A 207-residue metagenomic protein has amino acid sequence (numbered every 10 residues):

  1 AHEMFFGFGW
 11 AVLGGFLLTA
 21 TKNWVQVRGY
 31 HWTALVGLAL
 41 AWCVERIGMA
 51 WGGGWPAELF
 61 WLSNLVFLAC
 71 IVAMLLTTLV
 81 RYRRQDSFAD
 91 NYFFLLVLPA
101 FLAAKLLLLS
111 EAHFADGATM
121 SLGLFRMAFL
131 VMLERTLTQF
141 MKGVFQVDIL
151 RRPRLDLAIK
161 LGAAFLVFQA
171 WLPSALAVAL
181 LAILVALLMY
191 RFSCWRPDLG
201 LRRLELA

Functional and structural regions predicted by a protein language model:
A1-L206: Hydrophobic alpha-helical transmembrane segments of multi-pass integral membrane proteins
